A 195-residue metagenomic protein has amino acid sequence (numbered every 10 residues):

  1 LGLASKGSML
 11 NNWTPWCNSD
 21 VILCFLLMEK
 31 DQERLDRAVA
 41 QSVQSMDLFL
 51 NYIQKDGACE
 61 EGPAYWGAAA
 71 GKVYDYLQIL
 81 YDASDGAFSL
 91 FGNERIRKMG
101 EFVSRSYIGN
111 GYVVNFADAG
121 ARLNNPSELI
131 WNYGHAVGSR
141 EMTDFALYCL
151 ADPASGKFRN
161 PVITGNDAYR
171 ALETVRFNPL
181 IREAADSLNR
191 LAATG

Functional and structural regions predicted by a protein language model:
L1-V113, A119-G120: Aromatic-lined, polymer-binding surfaces characteristic of secreted/periplasmic polysaccharide-degrading enzymes
A68-G195: Carbohydrate-active enzyme catalytic cores, enriched for enzymes that act on polyanionic acidic polysaccharides
